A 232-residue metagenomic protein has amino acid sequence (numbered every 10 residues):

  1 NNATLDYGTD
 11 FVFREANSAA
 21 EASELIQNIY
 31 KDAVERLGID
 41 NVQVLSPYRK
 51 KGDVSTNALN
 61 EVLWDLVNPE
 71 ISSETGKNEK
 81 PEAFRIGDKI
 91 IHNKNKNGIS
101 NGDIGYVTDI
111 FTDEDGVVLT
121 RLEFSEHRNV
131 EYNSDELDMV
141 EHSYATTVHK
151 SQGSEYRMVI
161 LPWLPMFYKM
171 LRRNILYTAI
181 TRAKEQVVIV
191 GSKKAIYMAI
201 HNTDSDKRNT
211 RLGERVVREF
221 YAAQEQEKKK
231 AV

Functional and structural regions predicted by a protein language model:
N1-N97, T108-T112, E219: Conserved helicase motor core of P-loop NTPases
D103-V232: C-terminal accessory regions
